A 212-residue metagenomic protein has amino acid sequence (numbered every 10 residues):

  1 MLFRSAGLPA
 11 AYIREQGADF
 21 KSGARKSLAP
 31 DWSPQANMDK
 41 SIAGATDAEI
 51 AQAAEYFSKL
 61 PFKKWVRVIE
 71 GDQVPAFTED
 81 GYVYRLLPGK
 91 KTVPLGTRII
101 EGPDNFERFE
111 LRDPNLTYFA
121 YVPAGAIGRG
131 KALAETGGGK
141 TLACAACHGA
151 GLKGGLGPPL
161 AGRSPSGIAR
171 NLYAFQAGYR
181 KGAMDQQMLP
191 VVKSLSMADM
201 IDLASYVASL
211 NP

Functional and structural regions predicted by a protein language model:
G7-P9, G162-S164: Extracellular/lumenal glycan-associated surfaces
I13: Thiolate-centered catalytic microenvironments shared by cysteine-dependent enzyme domains
R25-A145, A150, A177-P212: Flexible coil segments in periplasmic/lumen-exposed cytochrome c-class electron-transfer proteins
K153: Short, non-ligating residues that shape and space the ligands of small metal-coordination modules and catalytic
S166-A169: Copper-binding active sites and cupredoxin-like electron-transfer domains, recognizing His/Cys-rich ligand loops
